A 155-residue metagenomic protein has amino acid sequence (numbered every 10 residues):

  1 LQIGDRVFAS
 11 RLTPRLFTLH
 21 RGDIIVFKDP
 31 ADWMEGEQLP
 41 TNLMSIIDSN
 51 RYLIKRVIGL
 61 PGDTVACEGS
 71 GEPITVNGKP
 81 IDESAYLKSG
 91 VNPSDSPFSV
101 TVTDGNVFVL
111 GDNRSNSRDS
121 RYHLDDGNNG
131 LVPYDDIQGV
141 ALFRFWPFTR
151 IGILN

Functional and structural regions predicted by a protein language model:
I3-N155: Soluble "head" domains of membrane/secretory-pathway proteins
